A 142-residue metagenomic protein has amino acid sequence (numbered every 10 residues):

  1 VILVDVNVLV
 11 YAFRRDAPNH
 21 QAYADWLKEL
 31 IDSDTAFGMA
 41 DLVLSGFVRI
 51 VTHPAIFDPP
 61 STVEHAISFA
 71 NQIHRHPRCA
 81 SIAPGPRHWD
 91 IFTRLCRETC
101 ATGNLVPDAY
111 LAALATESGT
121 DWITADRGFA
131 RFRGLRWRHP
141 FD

Functional and structural regions predicted by a protein language model:
V1, A112-D142: Acidic, PIN/NYN-like endoribonuclease modules and their adjacent C-terminal/linker elements
V1-M39, P54-S68: Short, well-structured N-terminal submotif of metal-dependent ribonuclease cores
V8, V43, R87-H88, Y110-L111 (+1 more regions): Alpha-helix capping/helix-boundary segments
P18, D32-T35, I56, R75-C79 (+2 more regions): Generic structural signal for secondary-structure transition and capping sites
G38-D41, I82, T124-A125: Short beta-strand segments at enzyme active-site cores
P54-F57, T99-C100, H139-D142: Short, hinge-like loop/turn segments at secondary-structure boundaries
P60, R78-I123: Active-site neighborhoods of divalent-metal-dependent phosphate/nucleic-acid chemistry enzymes
